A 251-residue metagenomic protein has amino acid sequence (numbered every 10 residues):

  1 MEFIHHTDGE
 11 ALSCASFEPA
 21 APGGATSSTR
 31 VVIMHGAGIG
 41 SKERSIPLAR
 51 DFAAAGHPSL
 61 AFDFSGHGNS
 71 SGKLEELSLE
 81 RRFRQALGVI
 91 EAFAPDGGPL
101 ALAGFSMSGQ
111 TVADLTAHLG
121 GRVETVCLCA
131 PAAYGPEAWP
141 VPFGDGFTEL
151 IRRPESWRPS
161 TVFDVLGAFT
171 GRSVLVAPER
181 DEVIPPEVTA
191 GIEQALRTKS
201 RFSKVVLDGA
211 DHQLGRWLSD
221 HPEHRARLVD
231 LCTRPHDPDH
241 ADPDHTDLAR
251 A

Functional and structural regions predicted by a protein language model:
M1-G23: N-terminal cap/lid segment of alpha/beta-hydrolase-fold proteins
A37-A49, F64, E187: The serine-hydrolase catalytic nucleophile loop
S45-I46, G171, P185-A195: Short alpha-helix in the alpha/beta-hydrolase fold that links the catalytic acid
F52-S71: Conserved alpha/beta-hydrolase
H67-D96: Catalytic nucleophile-loop/oxyanion-hole region of alpha/beta-hydrolase and closely related hydrolase-like folds
G72, E80, S200-A251: C-terminal catalytic histidine-bearing segment of alpha/beta-hydrolase fold enzymes
G104-V112: Gly/Ala-rich beta-loop-alpha elbow adjacent to hydrolase catalytic centers
F169, L175-A177, D181: Short beta-strand/loop motif that positions the catalytic acidic residue of the alpha/beta-hydrolase fold
